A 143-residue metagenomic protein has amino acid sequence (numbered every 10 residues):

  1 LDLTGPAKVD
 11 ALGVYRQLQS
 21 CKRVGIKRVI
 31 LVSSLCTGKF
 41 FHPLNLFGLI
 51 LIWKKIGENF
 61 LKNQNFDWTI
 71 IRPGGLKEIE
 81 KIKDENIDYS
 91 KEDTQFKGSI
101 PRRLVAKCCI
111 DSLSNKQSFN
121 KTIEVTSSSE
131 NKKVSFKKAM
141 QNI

Functional and structural regions predicted by a protein language model:
L1-R23, G38: NAD(P)H-binding glycine-rich loop region in Rossmannoid oxidoreductase-like domains and their noncatalytic homologs
G5-A11, L46-K55, Q95-R103: Short-chain dehydrogenase/reductase
V14-L18, L51-K62, A106-K107: Conserved active-site helix of classical SDR/Rossmann-fold NAD(P)-dependent CH-OH oxidoreductases
K22-R28, F66: A short helix->loop->beta-strand "cap" motif at the edges of active sites that frequently abuts
V32-G38, L44-N45, I56-I87: Conserved beta-loop-beta element that borders a ligand/cofactor-binding pocket
I82-I100: A conserved pocket-lining segment of Rossmann-fold NAD(P)-dependent short-chain dehydrogenase/reductase
R102-I143: Mid/C-terminal beta-alpha module of Rossmann-like enzyme folds, strongest in SDR-family dehydrogenases/epimerases
